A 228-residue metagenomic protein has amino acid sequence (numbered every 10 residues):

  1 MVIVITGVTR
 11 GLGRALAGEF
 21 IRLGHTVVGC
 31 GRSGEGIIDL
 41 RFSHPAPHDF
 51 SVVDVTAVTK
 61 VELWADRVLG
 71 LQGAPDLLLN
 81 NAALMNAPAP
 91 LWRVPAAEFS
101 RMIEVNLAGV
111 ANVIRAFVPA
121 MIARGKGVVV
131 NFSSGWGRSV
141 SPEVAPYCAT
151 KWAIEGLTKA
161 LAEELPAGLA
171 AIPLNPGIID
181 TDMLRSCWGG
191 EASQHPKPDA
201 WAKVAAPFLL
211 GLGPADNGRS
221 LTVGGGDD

Functional and structural regions predicted by a protein language model:
T9-R10: Conserved glycine-rich cofactor-binding loop
L23-D39: Conserved glycine-rich Rossmann-like NAD(P)H-binding loop of the short-chain dehydrogenase/reductase
N81-A87: Conserved NAD(P)H cofactor-binding loop of Rossmann-fold oxidoreductase domains
A89-L91, E98-S100: Substrate-binding pocket helix/loop in short-chain dehydrogenase/reductase
I114, T150: Active-site helix of classical SDR
S134: Residue(s) in the substrate-gating loop at a strand-loop-helix junction that position the organic substrate next
A167-L169, P173-P176, T181, G190-D228: C-terminal helical subdomain
